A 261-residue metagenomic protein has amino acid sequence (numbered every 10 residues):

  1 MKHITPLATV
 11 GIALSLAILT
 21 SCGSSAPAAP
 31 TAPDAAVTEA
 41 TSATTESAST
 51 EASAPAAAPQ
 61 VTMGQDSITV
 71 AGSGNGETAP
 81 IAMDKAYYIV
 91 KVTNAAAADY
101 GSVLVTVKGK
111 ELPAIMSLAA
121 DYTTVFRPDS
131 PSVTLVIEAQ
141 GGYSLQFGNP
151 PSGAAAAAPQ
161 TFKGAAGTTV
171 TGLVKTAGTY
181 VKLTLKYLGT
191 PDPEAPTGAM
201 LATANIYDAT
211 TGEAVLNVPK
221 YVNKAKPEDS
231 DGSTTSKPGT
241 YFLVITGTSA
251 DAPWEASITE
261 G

Functional and structural regions predicted by a protein language model:
M1-V10: Bacterial N-terminal signal peptides that target proteins for export
V10-L16: Hydrophobic helical h-region of N-terminal Sec-dependent signal peptides in bacterial secretory/periplasmic proteins
C22-A32: Bacterial lipoprotein signal-peptidase II cleavage site
A26, E51-G261: Acidic, Ser/Thr/Pro
P30-A54: Extracellular mucin-like PTS domains
